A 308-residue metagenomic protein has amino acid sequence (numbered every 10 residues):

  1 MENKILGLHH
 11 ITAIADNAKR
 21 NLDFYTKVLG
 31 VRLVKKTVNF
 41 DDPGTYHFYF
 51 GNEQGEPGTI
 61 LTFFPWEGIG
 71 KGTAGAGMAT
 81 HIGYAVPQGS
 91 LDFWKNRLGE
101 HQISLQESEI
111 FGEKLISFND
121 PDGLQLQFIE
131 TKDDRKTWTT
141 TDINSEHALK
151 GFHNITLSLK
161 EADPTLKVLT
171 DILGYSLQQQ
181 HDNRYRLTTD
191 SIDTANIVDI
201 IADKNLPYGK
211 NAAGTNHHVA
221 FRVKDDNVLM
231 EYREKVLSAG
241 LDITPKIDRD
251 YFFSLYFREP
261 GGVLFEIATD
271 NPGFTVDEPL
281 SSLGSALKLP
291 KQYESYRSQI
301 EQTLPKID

Functional and structural regions predicted by a protein language model:
M1-E2, K71-T73, D142-H147, P207-K210: Short, flexible, solvent-exposed loop/turn segments with mixed acidic/basic and small polar residues
E2-K4, V34-T37, K95-K150, H181-I200 (+1 more regions): Vicinal oxygen chelate
G7-D16, G68-R97, K114-N119, G151-K160 (+2 more regions): Vicinal oxygen chelate
A13-P57, E100, Q106-S108, G112-S117 (+2 more regions): Core segments of cupin and vicinal oxygen chelate
K27, F64, R97-L98, T170-D171 (+1 more regions): Short amphipathic alpha-helices in soluble, non-transmembrane regions that often serve as interface/regulatory elements
K35-V38, F50-G83: Conserved donor-binding loop and adjoining core beta-sheet/short helix segment in diverse acyl/aminoacyl transferases
F64-G68, W138-T141, I201-L206: Short amphipathic beta-strand starts and helix->beta connectors
E146-R233, L237-I243: Surface-exposed interaction/gating patches
